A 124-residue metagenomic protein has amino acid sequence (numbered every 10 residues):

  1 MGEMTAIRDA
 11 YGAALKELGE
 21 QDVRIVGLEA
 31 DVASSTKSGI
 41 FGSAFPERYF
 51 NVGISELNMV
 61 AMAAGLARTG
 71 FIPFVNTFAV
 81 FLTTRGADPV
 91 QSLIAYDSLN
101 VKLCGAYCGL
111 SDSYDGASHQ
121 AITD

Functional and structural regions predicted by a protein language model:
M1-D124: Thiamine diphosphate
